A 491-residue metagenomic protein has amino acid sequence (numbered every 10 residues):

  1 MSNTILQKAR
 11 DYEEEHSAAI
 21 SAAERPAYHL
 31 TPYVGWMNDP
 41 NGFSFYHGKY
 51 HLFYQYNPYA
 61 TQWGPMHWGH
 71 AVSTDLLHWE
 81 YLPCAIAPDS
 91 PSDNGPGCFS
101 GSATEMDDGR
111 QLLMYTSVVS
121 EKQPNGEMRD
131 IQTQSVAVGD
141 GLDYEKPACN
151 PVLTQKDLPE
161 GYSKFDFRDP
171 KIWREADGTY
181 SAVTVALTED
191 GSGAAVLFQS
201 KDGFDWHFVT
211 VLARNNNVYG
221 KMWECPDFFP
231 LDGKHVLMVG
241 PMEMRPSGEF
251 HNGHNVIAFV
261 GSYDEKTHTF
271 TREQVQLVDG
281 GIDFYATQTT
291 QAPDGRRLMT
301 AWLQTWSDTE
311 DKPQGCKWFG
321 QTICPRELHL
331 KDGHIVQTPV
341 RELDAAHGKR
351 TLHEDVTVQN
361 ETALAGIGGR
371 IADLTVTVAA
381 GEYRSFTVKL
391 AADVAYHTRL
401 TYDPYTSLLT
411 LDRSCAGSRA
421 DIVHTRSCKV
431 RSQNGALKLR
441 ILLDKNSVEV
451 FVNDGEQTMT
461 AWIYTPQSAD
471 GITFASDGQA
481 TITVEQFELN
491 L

Functional and structural regions predicted by a protein language model:
M1-D169, R174-V218, P230-D279, L303-D355 (+2 more regions): Beta-rich carbohydrate-recognition and catalytic domains
R10-E15, V260-L491: Beta-rich accessory regions
N38, W223, F284: Short, well-structured alpha-helical interface segments that form or flank functional binding sites
F167, K221-W223, D232, V256 (+2 more regions): Short gly/pro-enriched beta-turn/loop segments at secondary-structure junctions
F229-P230, Q479: Juxtamembrane/interface motifs at transmembrane-helix termini
